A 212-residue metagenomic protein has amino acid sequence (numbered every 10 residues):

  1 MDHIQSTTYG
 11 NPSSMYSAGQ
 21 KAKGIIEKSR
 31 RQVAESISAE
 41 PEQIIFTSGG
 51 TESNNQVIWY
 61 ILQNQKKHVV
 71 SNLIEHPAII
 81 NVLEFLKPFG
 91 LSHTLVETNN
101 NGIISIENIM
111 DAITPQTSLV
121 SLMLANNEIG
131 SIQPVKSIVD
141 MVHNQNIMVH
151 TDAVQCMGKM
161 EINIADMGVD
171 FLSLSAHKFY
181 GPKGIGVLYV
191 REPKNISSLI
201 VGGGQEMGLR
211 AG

Functional and structural regions predicted by a protein language model:
M1-G212: Pyridoxal 5′-phosphate
